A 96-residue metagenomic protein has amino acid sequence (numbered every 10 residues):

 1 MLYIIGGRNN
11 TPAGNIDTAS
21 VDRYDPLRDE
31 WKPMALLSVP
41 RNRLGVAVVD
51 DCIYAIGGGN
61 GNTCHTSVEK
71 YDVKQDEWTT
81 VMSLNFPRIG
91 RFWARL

Functional and structural regions predicted by a protein language model:
M1-L96: Kelch-like beta-propeller repeat domains
